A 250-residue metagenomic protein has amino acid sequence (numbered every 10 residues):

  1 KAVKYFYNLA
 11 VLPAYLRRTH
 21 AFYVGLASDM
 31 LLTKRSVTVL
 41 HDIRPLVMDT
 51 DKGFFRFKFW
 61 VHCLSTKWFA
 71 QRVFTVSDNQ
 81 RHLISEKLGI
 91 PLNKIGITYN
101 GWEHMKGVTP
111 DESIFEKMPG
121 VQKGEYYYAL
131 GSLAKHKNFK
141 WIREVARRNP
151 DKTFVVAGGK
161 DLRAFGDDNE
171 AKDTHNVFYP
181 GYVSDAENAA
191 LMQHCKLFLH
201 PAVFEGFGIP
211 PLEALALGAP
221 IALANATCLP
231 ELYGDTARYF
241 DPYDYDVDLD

Functional and structural regions predicted by a protein language model:
K1-D250: Carbohydrate transferase catalytic cores enriched for Leloir-type hexosyltransferases
